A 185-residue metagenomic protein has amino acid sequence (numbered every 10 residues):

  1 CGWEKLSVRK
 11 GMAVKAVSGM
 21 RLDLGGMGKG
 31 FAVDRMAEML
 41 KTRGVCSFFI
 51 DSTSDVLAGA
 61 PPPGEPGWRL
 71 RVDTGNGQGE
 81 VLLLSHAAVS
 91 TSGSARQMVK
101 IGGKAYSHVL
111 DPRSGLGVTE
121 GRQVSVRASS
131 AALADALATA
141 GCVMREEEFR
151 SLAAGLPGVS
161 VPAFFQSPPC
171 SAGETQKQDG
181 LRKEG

Functional and structural regions predicted by a protein language model:
C1-G185: Mature catalytic core of soluble alpha/beta enzymes
